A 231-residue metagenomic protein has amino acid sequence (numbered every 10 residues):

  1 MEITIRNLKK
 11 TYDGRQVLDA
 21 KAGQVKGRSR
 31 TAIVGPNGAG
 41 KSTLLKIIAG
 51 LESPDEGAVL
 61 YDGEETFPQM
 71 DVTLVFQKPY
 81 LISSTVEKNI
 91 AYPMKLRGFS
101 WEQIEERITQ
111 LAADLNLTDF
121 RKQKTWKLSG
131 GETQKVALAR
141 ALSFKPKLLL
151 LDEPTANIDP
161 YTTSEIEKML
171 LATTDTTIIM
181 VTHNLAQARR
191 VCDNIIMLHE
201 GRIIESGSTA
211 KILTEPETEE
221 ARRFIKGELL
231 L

Functional and structural regions predicted by a protein language model:
A49: Helix-to-loop junction immediately C-terminal to a conserved catalytic motif
G57-M70: Conserved ABC transporter NBD signature motif
E102-F120: Conserved ABC ATPase "signature" region
Q123-W126, F144: Conserved signature/switch motifs of ABC ATPase nucleotide-binding domains
L149-D152: Catalytic Walker B motif of ABC-type/P-loop ATPase nucleotide-binding domains
A188-R190: A short, surface-exposed alpha-helical micro-motif characterized by mixed small hydrophobic and charged/polar residues
A210-L231: C-terminal boundary and immediately downstream tail of ABC-type ATPase nucleotide-binding domains
